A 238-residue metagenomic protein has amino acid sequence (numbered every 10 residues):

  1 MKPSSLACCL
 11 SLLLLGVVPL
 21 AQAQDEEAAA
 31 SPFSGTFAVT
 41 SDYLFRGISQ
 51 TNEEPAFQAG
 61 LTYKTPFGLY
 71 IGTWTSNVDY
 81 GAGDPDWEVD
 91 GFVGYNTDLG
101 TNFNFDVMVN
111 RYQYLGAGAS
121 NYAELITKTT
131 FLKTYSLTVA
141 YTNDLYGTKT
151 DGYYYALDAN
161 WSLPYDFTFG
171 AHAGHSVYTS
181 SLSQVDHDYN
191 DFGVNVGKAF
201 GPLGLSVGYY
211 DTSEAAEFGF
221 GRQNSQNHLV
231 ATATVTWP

Functional and structural regions predicted by a protein language model:
M1-P32, P238: Cleavable N-terminal export/targeting peptides
Q24-D79: Short glycine/proline- and aromatic-enriched beta-strand/turn motifs that initiate or cap beta-hairpins
S31, E53-F57, P85-V89, A119-L125 (+4 more regions): Residues that define the transmembrane beta-barrel architecture of outer-membrane proteins
F33, F67-T73, T101-V107, K133-V139 (+2 more regions): Repeated loop/turn-to-beta-strand initiation elements of outer-membrane beta-barrel proteins
F37-V39, A59-T65, G91-Y95, V109 (+4 more regions): Residues on the lipid-exposed face of transmembrane beta-strands in outer-membrane beta-barrel proteins
V39-F45, T75-D79, T97, R111-L115 (+6 more regions): Transmembrane beta-strands of outer-membrane beta-barrel pores
A119-L182: Detector for outer-membrane/organellar transmembrane beta-barrel domains, recognizing the amphipathic beta-strand
V194-G204, Y209, Q223-P238: Outer-membrane beta-barrel "beta-signal"
